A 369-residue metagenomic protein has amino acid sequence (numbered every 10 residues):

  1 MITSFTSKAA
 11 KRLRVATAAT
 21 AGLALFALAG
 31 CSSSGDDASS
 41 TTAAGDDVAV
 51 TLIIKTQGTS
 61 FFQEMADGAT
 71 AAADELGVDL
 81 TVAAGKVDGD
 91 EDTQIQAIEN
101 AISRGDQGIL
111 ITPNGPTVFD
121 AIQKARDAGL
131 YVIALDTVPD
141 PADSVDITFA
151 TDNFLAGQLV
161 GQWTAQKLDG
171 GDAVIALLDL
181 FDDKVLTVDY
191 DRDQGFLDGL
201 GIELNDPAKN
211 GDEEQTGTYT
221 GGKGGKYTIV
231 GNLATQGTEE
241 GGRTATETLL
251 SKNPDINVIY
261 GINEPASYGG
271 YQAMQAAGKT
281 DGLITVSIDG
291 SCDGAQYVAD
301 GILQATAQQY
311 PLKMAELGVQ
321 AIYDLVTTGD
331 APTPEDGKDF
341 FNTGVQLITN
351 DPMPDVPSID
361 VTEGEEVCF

Functional and structural regions predicted by a protein language model:
I2-R14, C31-F369: A residue-level marker of the well-folded mature domains of exported/periplasmic proteins
R14-A21: Sec-dependent signal peptide recognition, specifically the positively charged N-region followed immediately by
G22-A24, D143-S144: Hydrophobic, well-ordered secondary-structure scaffolds
F26-G30: C-terminal motif of bacterial Sec signal peptides marking the signal peptidase cleavage site
